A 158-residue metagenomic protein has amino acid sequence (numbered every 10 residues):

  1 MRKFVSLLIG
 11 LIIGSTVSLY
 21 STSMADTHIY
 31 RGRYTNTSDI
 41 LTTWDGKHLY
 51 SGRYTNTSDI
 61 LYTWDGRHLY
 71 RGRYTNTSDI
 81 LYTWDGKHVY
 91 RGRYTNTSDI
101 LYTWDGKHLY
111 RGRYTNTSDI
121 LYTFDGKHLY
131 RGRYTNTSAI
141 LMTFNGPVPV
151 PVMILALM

Functional and structural regions predicted by a protein language model:
R2-K47, S51-S58, G66, R71-S78 (+3 more regions): Long terminal segments
